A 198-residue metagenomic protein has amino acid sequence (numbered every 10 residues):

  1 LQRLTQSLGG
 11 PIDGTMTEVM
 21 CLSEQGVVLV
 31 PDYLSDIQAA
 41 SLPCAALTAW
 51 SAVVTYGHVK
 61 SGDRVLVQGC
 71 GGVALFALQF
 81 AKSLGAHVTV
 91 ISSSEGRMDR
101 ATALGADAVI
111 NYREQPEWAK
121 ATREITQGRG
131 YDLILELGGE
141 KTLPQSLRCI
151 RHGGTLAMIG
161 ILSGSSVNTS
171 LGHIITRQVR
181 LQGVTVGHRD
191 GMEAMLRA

Functional and structural regions predicted by a protein language model:
L1-V28: Glycine-rich phosphate/adenylate-binding loop and adjacent beta-alpha elements of nucleotide- or dinucleotide-binding
D32-Q115: Mid-domain Rossmann-like dinucleotide-binding core that forms the NAD(H)/NADP(H) cofactor-binding site
K60, T126-Q127, I150-H152: Short conserved AdoMet
L84, L137-A198: Glycine-rich phosphate-binding loop and adjacent beta-alpha segment of Rossmann(oid) nucleotide-cofactor-binding
Q115-G128: Short amphipathic alpha-helix with an adjacent loop that forms part of the alpha/beta core around
D132-L135: N-terminal Rossmann-like NAD(P) cofactor-binding module of classical short-chain dehydrogenase/reductase
